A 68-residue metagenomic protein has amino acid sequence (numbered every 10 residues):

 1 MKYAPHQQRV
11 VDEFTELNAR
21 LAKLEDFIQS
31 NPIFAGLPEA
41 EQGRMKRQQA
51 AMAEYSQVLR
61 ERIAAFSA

Functional and structural regions predicted by a protein language model:
M1-A68: Extended, charge-rich alpha-helical interface modules
